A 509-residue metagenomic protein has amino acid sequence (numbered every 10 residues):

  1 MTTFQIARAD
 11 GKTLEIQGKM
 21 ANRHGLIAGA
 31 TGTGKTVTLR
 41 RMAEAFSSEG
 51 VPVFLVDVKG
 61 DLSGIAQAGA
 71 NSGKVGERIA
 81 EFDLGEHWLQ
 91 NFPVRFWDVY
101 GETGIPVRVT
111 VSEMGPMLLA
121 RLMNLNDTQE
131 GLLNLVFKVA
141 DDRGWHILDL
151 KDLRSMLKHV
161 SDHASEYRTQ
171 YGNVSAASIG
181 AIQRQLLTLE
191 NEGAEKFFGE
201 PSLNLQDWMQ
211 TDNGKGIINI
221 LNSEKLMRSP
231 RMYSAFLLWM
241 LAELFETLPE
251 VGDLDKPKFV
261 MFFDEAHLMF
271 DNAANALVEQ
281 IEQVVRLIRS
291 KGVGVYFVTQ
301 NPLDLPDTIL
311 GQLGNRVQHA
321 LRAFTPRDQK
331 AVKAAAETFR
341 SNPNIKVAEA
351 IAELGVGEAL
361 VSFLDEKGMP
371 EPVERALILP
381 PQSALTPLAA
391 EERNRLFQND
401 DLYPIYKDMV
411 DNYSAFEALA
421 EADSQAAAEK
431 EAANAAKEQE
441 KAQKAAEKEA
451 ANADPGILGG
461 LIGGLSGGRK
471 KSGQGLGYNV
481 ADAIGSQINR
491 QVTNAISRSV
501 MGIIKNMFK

Functional and structural regions predicted by a protein language model:
M1-L14: N-terminal pre-Walker A segment at the start of P-loop NTPase domains
Q5, V109-S112, A350-R469, G473 (+1 more regions): Conserved P-loop NTPase motor module
K12, M20-G25, K215-N219: Pre-Walker A (Motif I) flank of P-loop NTPase domains
I27-T31, A273, P302: The conserved Walker
K35: Conserved lysine of the Walker
R41-A43, A66-E86, Q283-M369: Conserved ATP-driven motor cores of ASCE-family P-loop NTPases powering translocation/secretion/packaging/pilus
A43-V53, G60-Q283, E353-L354, A415: P-loop NTPase motor domains
D454-L465, L476-M507: Membrane-active amphipathic alpha-helices enriched in small hydrophobic residues
